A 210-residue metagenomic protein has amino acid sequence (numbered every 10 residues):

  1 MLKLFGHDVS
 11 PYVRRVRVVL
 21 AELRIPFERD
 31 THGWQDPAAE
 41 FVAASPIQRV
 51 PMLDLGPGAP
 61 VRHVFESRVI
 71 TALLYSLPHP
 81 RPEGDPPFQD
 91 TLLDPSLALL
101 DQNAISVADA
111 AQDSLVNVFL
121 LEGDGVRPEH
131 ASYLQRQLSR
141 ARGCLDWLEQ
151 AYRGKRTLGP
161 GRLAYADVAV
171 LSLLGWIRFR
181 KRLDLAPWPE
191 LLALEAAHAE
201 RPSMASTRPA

Functional and structural regions predicted by a protein language model:
M1-S132: GST-like domain detector, emphasizing the conserved glutathione-binding G-site in the N-terminal thioredoxin-like
A21, F179, E200: Short polybasic/polar patches that bind polyanions
T71, Y75, Q102-I105, L145 (+2 more regions): Non-transmembrane alpha-helical segments in soluble domains of secreted/periplasmic/extracellular proteins
Y75, H79, L173-L174, R208: Active-site-flanking alpha-helical
A108-A193: GST-like fold's C-terminal all-alpha helical module
F119-L120, R208-A210: Short coil/turn segments at secondary-structure boundaries
A186-R208: C-terminal end-helix/capping segment
